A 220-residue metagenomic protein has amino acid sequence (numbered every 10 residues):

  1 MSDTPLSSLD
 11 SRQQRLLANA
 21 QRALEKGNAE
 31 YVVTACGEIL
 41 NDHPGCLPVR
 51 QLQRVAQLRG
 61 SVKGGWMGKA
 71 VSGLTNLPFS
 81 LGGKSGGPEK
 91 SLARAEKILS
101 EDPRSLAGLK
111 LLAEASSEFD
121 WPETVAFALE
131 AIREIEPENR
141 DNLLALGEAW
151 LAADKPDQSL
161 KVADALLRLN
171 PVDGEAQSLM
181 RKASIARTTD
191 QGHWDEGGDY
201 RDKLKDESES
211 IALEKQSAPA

Functional and structural regions predicted by a protein language model:
M1-A18, R22-E25, L58-I135, R140-D141 (+1 more regions): Intrinsically disordered, low-complexity, charge-biased linker/tail regions
A18-V55, L146, A153-D154, K161 (+1 more regions): N-terminal interaction modules that seed assembly of large macromolecular complexes
